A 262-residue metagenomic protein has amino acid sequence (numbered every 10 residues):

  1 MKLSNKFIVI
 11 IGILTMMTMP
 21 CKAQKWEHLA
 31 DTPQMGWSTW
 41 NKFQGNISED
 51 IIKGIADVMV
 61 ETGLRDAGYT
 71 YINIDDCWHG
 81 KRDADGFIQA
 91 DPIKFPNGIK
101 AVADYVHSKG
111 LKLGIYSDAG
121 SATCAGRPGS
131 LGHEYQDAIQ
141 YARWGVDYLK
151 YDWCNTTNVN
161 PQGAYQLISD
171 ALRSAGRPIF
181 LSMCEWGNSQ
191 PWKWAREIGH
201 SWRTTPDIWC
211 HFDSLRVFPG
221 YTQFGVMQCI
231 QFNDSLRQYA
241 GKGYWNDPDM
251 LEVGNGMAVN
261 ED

Functional and structural regions predicted by a protein language model:
M1-K25: Bacterial Sec-dependent N-terminal signal peptides
Q24-K53, V58, I179: N-terminal module-boundary/linker segments of secreted carbohydrate-active enzymes
L29, P33-T39, G68-D75, K112-S117 (+8 more regions): Structural recognition of the beta-strand scaffold that forms the well-ordered cores of secreted hydrolase catalytic
D31, E49, K53, P96 (+7 more regions): Conserved structured core elements
I55, M59-N158: Aromatic-lined carbohydrate-binding/catalytic grooves of carbohydrate-active enzymes
F87-A90, L131, A164-I168, A195-W202: Short secondary-structure boundary/capping segments
Y148, W153-C154, N158-I179, M183-G187: Extracytoplasmic, non-cytosolic globular domains
F180-D262: Glycan-recognition surfaces
